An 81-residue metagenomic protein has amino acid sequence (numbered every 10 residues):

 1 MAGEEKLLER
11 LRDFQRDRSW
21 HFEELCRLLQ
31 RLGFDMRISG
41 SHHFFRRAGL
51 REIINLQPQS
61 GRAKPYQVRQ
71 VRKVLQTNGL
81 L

Functional and structural regions predicted by a protein language model:
A2-S39, A48-L81: Basic nucleic-acid-binding interfaces
H43-F45: Ser/Thr-rich, low-complexity intrinsically disordered terminal regions
